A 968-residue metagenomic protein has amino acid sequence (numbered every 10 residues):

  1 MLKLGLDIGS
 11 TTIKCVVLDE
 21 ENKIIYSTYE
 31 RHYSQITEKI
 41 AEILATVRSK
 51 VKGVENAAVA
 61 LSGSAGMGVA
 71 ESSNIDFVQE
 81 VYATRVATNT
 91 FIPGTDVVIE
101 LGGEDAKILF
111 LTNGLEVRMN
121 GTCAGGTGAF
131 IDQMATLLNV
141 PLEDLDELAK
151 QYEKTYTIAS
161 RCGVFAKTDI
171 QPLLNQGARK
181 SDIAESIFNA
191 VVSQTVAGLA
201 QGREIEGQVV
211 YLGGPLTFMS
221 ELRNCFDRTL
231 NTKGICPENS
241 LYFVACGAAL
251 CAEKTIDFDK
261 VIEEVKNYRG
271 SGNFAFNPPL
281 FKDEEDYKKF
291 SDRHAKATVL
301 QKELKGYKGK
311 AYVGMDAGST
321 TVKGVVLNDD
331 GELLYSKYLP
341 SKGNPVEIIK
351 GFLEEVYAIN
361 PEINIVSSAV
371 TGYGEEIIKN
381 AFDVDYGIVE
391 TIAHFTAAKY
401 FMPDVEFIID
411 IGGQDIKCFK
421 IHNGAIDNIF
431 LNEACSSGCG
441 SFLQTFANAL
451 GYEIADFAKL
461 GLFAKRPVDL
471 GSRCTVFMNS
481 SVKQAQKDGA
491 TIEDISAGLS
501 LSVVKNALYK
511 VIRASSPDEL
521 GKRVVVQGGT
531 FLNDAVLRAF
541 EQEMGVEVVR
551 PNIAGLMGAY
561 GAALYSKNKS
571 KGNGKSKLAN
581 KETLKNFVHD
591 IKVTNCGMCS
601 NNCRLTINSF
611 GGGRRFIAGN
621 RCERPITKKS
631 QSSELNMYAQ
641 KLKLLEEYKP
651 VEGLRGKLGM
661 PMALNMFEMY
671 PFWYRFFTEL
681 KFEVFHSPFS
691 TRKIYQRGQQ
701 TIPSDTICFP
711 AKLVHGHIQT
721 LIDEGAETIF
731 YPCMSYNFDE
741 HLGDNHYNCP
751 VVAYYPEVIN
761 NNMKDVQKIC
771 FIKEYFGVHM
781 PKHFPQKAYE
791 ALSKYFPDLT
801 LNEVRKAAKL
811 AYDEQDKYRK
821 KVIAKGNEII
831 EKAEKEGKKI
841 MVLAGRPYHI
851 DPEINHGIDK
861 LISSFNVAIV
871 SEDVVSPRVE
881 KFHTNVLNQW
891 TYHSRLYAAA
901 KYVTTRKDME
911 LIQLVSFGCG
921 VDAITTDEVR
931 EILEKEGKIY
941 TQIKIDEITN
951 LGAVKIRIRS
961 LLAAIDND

Functional and structural regions predicted by a protein language model:
L2, N120, A124-I131, I349 (+4 more regions): An N-terminal assembly and electron-transfer interface module characteristic of large anaerobic redox and radical
G5-A45, E116-V117, G121, M315-E355 (+1 more regions): Short glycine-rich, Thr/Ser-proximal phosphate-binding strand/loop in the N-terminal lobe of ATP-dependent enzymes
Q35-I36, N113-K154, C162, S240-V244 (+10 more regions): Glycine-rich phosphate-binding loop plus the immediately following alpha-helix
A65, A200-T229, S240-V244, T371-G374 (+5 more regions): Glycine-rich phosphate-binding loops at beta-strand->alpha-helix junctions
F77-V81, D227-C246, D385-T391, E541-Y560 (+3 more regions): Conserved phosphate-binding/catalytic loops in two-lobed NTP-binding clefts
K107, K254-K310, K417, N568-S633: Acidic, glycine/GT-rich loop-and beta-edge segments that sit at the periphery of enzyme/chaperone cores
G128-Q133, E238-S271, T396, G440-T445 (+2 more regions): Glycine-rich phosphate-binding/hydrolytic loop that grips phosphoryl groups
A166-A197, S480-Y509: Adenine-nucleotide phosphate-binding core of ATP-dependent small-molecule kinases
